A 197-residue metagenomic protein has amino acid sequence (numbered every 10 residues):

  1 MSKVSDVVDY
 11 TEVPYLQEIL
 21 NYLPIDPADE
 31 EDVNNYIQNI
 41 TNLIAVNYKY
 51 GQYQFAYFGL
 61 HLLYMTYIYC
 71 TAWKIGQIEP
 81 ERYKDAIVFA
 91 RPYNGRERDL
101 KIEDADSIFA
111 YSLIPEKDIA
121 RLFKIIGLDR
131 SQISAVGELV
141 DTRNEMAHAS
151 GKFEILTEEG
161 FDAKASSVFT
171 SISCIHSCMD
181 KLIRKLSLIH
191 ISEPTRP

Functional and structural regions predicted by a protein language model:
M1-F55, R184-S187: Charged alpha-helical initiation segments
M65-E81: Short, charge-rich amphipathic alpha-helical segments embedded in non-transmembrane helical bundles/solenoids
P80-T142, I175, M179: Flexible secondary-structure boundary motifs
L122-L186: Charge-enriched, short contiguous segments at helix-coil
S187-P197: Residue-level detector of conserved catalytic or cofactor/ligand-binding positions in enzyme active sites
